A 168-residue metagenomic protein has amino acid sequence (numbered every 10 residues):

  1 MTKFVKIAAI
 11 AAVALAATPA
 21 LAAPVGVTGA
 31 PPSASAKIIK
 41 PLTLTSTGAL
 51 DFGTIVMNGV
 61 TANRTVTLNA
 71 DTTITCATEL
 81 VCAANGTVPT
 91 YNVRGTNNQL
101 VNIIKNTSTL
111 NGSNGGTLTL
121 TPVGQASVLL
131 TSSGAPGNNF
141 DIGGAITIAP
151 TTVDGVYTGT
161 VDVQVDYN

Functional and structural regions predicted by a protein language model:
M1-A9: Bacterial N-terminal signal peptides that target proteins for export
A17-T18: N-terminal signal peptide c-region/cleavage motif recognized by signal peptidases
L21-I103, G134-N168: N-terminal small/polar-rich segments of proteins
T96-N98, N111-N114: N-terminal segment of the canonical double-stranded RNA-binding domain
I103-L110: Short acidic, flexible loop segments centered on an aromatic residue
N114-A126: Short beta-strand and strand-turn-strand segments in soluble, beta-rich domains
Q125-T131, T151: Surface-exposed, low-hydrophobicity beta-strand/loop segments enriched in small/polar/acidic residues
